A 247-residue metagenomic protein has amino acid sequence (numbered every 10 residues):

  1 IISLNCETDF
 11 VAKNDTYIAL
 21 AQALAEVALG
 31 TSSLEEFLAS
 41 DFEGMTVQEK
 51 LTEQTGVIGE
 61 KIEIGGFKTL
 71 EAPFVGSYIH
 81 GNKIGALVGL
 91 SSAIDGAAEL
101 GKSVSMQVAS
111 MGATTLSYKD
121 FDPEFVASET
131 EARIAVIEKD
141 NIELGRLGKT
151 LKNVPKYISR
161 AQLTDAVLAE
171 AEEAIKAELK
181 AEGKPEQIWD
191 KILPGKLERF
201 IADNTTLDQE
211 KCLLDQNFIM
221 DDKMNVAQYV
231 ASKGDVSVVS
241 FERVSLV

Functional and structural regions predicted by a protein language model:
I1-V247: N-terminal assembly/interaction segments in proteins that build large macromolecular machines
